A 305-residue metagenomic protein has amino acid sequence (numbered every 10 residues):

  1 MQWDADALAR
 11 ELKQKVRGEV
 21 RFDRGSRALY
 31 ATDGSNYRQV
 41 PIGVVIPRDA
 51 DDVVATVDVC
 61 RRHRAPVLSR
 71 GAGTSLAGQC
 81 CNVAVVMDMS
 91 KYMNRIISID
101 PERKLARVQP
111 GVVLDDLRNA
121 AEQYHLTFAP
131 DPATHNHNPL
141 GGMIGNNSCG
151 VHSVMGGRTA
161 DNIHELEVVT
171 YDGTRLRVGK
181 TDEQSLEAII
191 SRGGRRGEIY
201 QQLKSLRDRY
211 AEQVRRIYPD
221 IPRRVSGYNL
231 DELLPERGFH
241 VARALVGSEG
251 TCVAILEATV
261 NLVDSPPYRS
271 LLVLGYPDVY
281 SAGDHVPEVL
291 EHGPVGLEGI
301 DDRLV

Functional and structural regions predicted by a protein language model:
M1-R62, A72-K104, A133, T251-R269 (+1 more regions): N-terminal flexible segment immediately upstream of the FAD-binding catalytic core in FAD-dependent oxidoreductases
L8-E11, A282-V305: Short amphipathic alpha-helix segments
L12-K13, C60, V67, A121 (+1 more regions): A generic structural signal for well-ordered alpha-helical segments
R24, S69-G73, C80, P110 (+4 more regions): Glycine-rich, histidine-containing beta strand-loop boundary motifs that form or position
V67-S69, L76, L117, A282 (+1 more regions): Extended, hydrophobic alpha-helical segments in both membrane/secreted and soluble proteins
I96-I99, V108-V289: FAD-binding subdomain of flavoenzyme oxidoreductases
